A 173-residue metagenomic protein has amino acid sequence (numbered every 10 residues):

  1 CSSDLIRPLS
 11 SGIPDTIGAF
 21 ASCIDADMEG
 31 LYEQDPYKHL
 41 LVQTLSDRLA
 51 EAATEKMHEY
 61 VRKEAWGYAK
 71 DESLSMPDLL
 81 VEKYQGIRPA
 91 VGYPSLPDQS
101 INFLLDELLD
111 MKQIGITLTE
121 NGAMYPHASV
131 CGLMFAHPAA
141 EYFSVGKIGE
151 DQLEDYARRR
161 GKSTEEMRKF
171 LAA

Functional and structural regions predicted by a protein language model:
P8, E59-R158, T164-E165, K169-A172: Compositionally biased, low-complexity/repeat regions
S10-K70: ATP-dependent carboxylate/acyl-activation modules
Q43, D47, E51, E150 (+2 more regions): Electropositive phosphate-/nucleotide-binding environments in soluble metabolic enzymes
